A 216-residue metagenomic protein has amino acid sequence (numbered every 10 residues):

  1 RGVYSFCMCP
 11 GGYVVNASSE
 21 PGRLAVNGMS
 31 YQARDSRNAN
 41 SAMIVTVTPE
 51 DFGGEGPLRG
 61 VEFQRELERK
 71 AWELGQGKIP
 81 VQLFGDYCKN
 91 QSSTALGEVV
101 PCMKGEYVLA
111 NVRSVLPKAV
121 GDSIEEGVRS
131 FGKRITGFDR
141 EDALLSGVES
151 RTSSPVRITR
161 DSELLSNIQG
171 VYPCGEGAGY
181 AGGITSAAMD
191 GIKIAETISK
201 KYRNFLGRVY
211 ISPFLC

Functional and structural regions predicted by a protein language model:
R1-C216: Residues forming the flavin
